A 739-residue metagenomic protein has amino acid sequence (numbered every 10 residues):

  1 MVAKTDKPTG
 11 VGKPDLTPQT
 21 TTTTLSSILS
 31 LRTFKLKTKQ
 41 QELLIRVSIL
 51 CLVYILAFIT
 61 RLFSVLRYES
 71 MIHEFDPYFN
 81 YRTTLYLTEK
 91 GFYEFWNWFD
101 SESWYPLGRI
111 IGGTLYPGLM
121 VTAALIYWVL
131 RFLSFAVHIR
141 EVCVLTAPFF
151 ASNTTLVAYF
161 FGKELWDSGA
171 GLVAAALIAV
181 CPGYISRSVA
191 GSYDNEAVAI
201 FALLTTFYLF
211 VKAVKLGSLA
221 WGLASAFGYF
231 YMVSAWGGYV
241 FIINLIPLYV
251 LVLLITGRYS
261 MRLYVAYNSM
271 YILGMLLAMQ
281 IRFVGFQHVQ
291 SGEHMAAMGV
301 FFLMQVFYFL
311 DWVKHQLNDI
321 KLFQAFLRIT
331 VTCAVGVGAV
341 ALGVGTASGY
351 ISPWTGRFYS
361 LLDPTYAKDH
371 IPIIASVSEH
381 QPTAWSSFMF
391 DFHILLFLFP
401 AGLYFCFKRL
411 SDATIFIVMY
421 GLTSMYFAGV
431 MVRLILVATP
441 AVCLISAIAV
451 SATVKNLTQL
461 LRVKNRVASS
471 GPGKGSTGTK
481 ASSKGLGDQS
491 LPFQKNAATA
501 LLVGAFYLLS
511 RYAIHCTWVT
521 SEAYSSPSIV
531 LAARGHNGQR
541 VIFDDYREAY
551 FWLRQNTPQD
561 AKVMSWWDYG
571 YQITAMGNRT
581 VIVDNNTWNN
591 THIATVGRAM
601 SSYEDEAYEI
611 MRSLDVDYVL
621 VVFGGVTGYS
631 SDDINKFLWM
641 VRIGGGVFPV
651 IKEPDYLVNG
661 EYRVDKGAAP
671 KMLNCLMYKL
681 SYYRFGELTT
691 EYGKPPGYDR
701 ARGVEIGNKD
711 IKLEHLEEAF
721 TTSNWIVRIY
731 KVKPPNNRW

Functional and structural regions predicted by a protein language model:
V2-K39, R462-W739: Extracytoplasmic
F34-P77, R82-L85, E89-F95, F99 (+4 more regions): Transmembrane signal-anchor helices characteristic of membrane glycosylation enzymes that use polyprenol
L43, L52-N153, D194-A197: Membrane-interface coil-to-helix junctions
L50-T60, F99-S103, L145-R258, Y267-V284 (+2 more regions): Membrane-embedded helix bundles of polyisoprenyl
G191-N195, G285-E293, A413, A428-A441: Membrane-interface catalytic loops of GT-C/OST-like multi-pass glycosylation enzymes that act
L209, I242-I329, A452-Q459, A468: Perimembrane helix-loop-helix junctions
G292-H315, F326-F416, S476-K480: Alpha-helical transmembrane segments at the extracellular/periplasmic loop-to-helix junctions of multi-pass membrane
L396, I415, G421-S490, N496-T499 (+1 more regions): Hydrophobic/aromatic-rich transmembrane helices and adjacent perimembrane loops
